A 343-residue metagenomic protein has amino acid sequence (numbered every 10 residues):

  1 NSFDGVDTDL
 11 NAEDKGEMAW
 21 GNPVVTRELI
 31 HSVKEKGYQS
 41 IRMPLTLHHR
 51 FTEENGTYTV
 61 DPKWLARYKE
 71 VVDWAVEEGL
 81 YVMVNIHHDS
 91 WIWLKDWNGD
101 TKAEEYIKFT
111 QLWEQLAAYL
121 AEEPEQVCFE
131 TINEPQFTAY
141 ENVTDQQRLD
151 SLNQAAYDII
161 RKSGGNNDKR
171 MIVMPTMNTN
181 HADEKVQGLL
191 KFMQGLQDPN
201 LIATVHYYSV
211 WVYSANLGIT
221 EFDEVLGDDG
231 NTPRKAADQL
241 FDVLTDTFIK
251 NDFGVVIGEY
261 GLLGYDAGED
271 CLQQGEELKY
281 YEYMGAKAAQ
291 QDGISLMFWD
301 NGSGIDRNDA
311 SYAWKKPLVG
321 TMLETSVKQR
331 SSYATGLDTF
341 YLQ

Functional and structural regions predicted by a protein language model:
N1-M171, T176-V186, L318, M322 (+1 more regions): Active-site mouth of glycoside hydrolases
N1-M18, T26-Y58, L196-E276: Long, low-complexity, intrinsically disordered polar/charged segments
D7-D14, V76, H88, I92 (+8 more regions): Low-complexity, compositionally biased segments
T46, H88, G261, N301-G302: Residue-level "edge-of-site" marker
V82, V255, L296: Hydrophobic anchor at the start of a short beta-strand that flanks the dinucleotide cofactor-binding loop
D89, K185, Y207, T247-I249 (+2 more regions): Bulky hydrophobic/aromatic packing residues
I107-R234, D242-L263, K287, Q291-G293: Active-site region of glycoside hydrolase catalytic domains
A267-Q343: Aromatic-rich peripheral "rim/lid" segments of glycoside hydrolase catalytic domains that contact and position glycan
